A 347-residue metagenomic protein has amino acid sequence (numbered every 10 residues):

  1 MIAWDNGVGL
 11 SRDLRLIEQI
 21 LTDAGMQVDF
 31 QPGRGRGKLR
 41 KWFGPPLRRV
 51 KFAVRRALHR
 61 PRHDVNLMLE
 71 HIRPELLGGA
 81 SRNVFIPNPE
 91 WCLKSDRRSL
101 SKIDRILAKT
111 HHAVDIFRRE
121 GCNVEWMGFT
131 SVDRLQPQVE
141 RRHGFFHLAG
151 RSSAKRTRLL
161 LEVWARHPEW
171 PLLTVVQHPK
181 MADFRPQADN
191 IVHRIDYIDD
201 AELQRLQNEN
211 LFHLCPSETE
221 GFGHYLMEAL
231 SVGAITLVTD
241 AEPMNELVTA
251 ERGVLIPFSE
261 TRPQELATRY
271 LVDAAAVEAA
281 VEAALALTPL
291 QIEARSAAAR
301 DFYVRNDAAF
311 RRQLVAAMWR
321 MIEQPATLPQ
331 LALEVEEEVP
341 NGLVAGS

Functional and structural regions predicted by a protein language model:
M1-M68, A241, R312, P329-S347: N-terminal pre-catalytic "stem/leader" segment of glycosyltransferase-like enzymes
R36-I116: Extended catalytic core of nucleotide-activated donor transferases of GT-like folds
D104-L135: Donor nucleotide-sugar binding/catalytic pocket of nucleotide-sugar-dependent glycosyltransferases
R134, L271-A275, A286-I322, T327: A charged, aromatic-enriched C-terminal amphipathic alpha-helix characteristic of glycosyltransferases across folds
Q136-K155, L161-P168, L173-T174: Conserved donor-binding/catalytic core segment of Leloir-type glycosyltransferases
M181-Q204, F212: Nucleotide-activated donor-binding/catalytic signature segment of Leloir-type glycosyltransferases, i.e., the conserved
E218: Aromatic "clamp/platform" in nucleotide-sugar-dependent glycosyltransferases that forms part of the donor/acceptor
I235-V238, N245-V248, V254-L255: Short hydrophobic beta-strand element within catalytic cores of glycosyltransferases and related nucleotide-activated
